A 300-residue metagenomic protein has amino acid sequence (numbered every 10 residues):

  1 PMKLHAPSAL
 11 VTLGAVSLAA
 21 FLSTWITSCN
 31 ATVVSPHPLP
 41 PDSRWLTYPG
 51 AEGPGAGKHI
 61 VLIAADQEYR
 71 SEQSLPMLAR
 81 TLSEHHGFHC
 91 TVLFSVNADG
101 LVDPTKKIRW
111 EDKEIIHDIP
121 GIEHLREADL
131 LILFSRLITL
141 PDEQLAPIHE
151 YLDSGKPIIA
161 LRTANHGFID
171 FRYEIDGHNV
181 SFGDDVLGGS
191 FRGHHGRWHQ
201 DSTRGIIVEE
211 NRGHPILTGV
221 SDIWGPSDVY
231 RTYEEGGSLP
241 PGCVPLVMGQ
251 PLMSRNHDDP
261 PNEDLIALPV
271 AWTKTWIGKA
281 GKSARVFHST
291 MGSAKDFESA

Functional and structural regions predicted by a protein language model:
P1-P7: N-terminal secretory signal peptides that target proteins for export/translocation
T12-S28: Bacterial N-terminal signal peptides
S23-P40: Bacterial Sec-dependent signal peptides at the C-terminal "C-region" and cleavage site
P36, P40, L46-Y48, V61-I63 (+2 more regions): Helical hinge/lid and interdomain linker segments adjacent to catalytic or ligand-binding clefts that mediate domain
H37-W45, S83, H89, I115-I116 (+2 more regions): Catalytic beta-strand/loop cores that center a nucleophilic Ser/Cys/Thr and support acyl-enzyme chemistry
K58: Nucleotide donor/acceptor-binding cores
A64, L246, F287-M291: Active-site-proximal beta-strand elements of phosphoester/diester hydrolases
H124, L133, L137-G219: A glycine-rich, often tryptophan-bearing local segment used as a flexible ligand/cofactor-contacting loop or short
